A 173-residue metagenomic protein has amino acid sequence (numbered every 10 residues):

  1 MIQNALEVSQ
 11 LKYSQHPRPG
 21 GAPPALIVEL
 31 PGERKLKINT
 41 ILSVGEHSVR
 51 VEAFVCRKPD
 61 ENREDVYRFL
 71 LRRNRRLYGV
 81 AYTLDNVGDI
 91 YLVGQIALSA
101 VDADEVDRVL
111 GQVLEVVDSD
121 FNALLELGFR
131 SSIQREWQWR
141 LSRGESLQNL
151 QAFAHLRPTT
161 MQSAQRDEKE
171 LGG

Functional and structural regions predicted by a protein language model:
M1, E61-V66, E105, V109: Short amphipathic alpha-helical segments
M1-E61: N-terminal catalytic cores of peptidoglycan-degrading enzymes
A5, S9, F69, R73-L77 (+1 more regions): Conserved short hydrophobic interaction patches
H16-P19, L77-V87, N122-W139: Short glycine-rich, low-complexity/disordered patches
E52-Y91: Short, internal acidic amphipathic alpha-helical interface segments that mediate docking to partner proteins
V55-P59, I96-E105: A generic structural motif
A100-L141: A contiguous, mid-protein "functional segment" used to position or interact with cofactors/ions or partner subunits
L125-G173: Short, highly charged C-terminal tails/helix-capping segments
